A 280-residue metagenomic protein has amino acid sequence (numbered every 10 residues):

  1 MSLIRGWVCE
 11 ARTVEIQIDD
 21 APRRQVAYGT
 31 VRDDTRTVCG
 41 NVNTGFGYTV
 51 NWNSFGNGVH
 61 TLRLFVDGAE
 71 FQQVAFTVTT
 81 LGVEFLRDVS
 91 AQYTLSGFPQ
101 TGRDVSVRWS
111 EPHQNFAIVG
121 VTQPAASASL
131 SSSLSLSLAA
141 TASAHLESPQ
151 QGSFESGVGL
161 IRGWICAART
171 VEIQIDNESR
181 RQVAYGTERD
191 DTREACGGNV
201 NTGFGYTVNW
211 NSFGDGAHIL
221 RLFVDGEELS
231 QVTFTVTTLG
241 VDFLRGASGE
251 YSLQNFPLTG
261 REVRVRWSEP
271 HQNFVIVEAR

Functional and structural regions predicted by a protein language model:
M1-A126, L138-R280: Long, low-complexity serine/threonine/glycine- and acidic-rich segments characteristic of extracellular
L130, L134-L138: Leucine-biased recognition of intrinsically disordered, low-complexity hydrophobic segments
